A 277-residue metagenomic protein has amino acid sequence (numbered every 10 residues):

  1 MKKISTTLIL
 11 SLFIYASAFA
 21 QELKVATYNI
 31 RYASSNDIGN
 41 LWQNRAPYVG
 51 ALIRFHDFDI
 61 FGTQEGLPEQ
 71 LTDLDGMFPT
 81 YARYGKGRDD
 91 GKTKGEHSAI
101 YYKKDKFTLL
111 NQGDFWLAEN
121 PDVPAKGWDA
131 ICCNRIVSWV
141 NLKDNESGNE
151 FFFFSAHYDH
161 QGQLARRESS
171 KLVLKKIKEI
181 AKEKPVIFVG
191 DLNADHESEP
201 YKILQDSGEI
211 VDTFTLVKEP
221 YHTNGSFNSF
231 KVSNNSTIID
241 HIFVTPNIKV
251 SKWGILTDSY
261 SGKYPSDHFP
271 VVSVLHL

Functional and structural regions predicted by a protein language model:
K3, A18-M77, R88-E96, K171 (+1 more regions): N-terminal, active-site-proximal structural segment of metallo-dependent hydrolase catalytic domains
T7-Y15: Bacterial N-terminal signal peptides
T27-P47, T93, W116-C133, D159 (+1 more regions): Acidic/histidine-rich helix-loop elements that form or flank divalent-metal/phosphate-binding sites at the catalytic
N29-I30, E65, A156-Y158, D191-L192 (+1 more regions): Active-site metal-binding loops of divalent metal-dependent hydrolases
I60-E150, G254-I255: Structured beta-strand-rich core segments of catalytic domains in phosphoester-bond hydrolases
F61-Q64, K86, I187-D191, D212-T215: Active-site neighborhood of phospho(di)ester-bond hydrolases with catalytic His/Asp-centered motifs
C132-N134, K143-R167, I180: Metal-dependent phosphoester/phosphodiester hydrolase catalytic core
L164, E168, K175-V186, A194-L277: Metal-dependent phosphoester-hydrolase catalytic domains
